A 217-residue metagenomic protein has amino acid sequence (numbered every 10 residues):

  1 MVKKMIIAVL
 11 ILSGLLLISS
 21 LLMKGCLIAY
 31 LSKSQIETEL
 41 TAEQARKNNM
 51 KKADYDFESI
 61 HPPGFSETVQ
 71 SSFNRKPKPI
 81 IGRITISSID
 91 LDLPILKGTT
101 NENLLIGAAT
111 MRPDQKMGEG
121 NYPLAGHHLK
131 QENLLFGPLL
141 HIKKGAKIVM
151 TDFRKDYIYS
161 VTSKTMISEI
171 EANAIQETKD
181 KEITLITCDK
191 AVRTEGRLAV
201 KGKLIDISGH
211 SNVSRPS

Functional and structural regions predicted by a protein language model:
K4, L10-S217: Solvent-exposed, non-transmembrane regions of membrane-associated and secreted proteins
